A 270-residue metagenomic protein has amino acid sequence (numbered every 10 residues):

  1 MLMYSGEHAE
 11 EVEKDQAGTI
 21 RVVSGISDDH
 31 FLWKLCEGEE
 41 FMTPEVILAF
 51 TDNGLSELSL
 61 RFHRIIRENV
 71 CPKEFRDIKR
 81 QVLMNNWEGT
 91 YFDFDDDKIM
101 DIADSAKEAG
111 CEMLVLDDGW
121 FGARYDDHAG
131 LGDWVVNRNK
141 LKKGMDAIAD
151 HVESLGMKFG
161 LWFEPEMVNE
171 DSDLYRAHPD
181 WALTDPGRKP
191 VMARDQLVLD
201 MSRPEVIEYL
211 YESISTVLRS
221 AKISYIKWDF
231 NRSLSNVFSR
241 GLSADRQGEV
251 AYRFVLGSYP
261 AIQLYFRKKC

Functional and structural regions predicted by a protein language model:
M1-I66: N-terminal accessory beta-strand-rich subdomains and adjacent acidic, glycine-rich linkers that precede catalytic cores
V22, N85-D101, A193-Y209: Active-site mouth loops of central-metabolism enzymes
R61-M113: An acidic-aromatic substrate-binding cleft motif
K73-I78, G122-A123, L183-P190: Flexible hinge/switch segments at interdomain interfaces of large molecular machines
R76-Q81, E112-A123, W162-P165, Y225-N236: Core alpha/beta catalytic barrel or barrel-like domain that forms the active/cofactor pocket in diverse metabolic
I78-V82, G110-E112, E153-F159, K222-S224 (+1 more regions): Short, well-ordered coil/turn segments that N-cap beta-strands
T90-R176, L183, E208-Y209, F254-L264: Aromatic- and glycine-enriched glycan-recognition loops and surfaces that form the carbohydrate-binding subsites
N137-S154, Y175-C270: Active-site neighborhood of glycoside hydrolase catalytic domains
